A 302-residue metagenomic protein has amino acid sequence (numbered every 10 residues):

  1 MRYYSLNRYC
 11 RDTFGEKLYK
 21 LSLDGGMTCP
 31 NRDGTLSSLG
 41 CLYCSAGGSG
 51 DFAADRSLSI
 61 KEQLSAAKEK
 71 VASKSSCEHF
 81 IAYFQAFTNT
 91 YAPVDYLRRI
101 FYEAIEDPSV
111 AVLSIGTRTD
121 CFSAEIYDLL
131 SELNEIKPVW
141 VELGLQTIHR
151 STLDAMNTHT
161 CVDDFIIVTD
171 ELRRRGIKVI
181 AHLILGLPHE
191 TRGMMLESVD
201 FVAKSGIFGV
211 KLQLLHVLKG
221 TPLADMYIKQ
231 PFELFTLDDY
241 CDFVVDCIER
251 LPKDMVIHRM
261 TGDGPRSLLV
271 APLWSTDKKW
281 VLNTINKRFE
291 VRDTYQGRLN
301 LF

Functional and structural regions predicted by a protein language model:
M1-I81: N-terminal [4Fe-4S]-dependent radical SAM core
M1-R8, D12-Y19, G209, V217-F302: Auxiliary Fe-S-binding modules of radical SAM enzymes
Y19-L23, F80-A82, L113-I115, V139-L143 (+3 more regions): Hydrophobic faces of well-ordered beta-strands that scaffold small-molecule active sites in alpha/beta enzyme cores
C41, E103-V110, E197-L212, V281-Y295: Structural recognition of alpha->loop->beta junctions
G47-A67, V71-V94, S109-F122, P138-F165 (+1 more regions): Core AdoMet radical
A67-V71, F122-I136, I167, L196-G206 (+1 more regions): Short amphipathic alpha-helices and their capping/turn segments at secondary-structure boundaries
V71-S73, I100-P108, D128-P138, D170-R174 (+1 more regions): Acidic (Asp/Glu)-rich catalytic clusters
D163-P222, D238-T261: Conserved C-terminal portion of the radical SAM core fold that forms the substrate/S-adenosylmethionine-binding
